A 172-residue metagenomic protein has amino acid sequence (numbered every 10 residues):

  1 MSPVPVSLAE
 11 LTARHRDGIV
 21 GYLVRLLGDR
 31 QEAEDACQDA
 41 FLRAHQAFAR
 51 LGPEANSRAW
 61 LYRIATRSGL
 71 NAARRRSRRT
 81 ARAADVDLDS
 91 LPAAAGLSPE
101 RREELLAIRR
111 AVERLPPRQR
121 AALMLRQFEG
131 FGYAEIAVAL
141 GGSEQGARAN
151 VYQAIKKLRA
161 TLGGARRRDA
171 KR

Functional and structural regions predicted by a protein language model:
M1-G21, Q31-C37, H45: A short, charge-rich alpha-helical start-of-domain segment used by transcription regulators
S2, D39-N56, R75-S77, T161: Sigma70-family region 2
S2, R79-L105, R109, G132: Internal acidic/polar
D35-L42, A55-R67: Structural recognition of an alpha-helix C-terminal capping motif at a helix-to-coil junction
G52-P53, R63-A84, R101, G164-R166: Arg/Lys-rich amphipathic alpha helix in sigma70-family domain 2
T66, L70, L140-G164: DNA-recognition helix of helix-turn-helix
R74, L115, I155-R172: Short, Lys/Arg-enriched C-terminal cap helix and immediately downstream tail that follows
A122-R126: A short pre-motif secondary-structure segment
